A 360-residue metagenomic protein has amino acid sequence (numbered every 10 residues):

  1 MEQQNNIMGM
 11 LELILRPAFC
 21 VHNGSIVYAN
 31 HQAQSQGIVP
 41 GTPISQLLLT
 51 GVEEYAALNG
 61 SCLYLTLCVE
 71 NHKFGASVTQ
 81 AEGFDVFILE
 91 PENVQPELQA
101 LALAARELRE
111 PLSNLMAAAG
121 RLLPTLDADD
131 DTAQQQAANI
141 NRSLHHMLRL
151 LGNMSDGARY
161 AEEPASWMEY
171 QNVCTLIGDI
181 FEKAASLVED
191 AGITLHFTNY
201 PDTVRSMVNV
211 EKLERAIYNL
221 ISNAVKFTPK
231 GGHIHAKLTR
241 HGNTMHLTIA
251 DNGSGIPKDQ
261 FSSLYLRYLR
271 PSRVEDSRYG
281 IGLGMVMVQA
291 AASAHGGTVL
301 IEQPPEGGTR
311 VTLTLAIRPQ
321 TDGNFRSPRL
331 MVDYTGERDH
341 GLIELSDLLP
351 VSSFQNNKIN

Functional and structural regions predicted by a protein language model:
E2-Q34, A102-R106: Sensory modules in modular signal-transduction proteins
R142-M147: Short alpha-helical segment of the dimerization/phosphotransfer core of two-component systems
E169, E189, T194-V204: Conserved catalytic submotifs in the C-terminal HATPase_c
D251: Acidic ATP/Mg2+-coordinating residue in the GHKL
I256-Y268: Short conserved segment of the HATPase_c
G296-G297: Conserved glycine-rich
A316-N360: Flexible, glycine-/charge-rich segments associated with ATP-binding catalytic modules
